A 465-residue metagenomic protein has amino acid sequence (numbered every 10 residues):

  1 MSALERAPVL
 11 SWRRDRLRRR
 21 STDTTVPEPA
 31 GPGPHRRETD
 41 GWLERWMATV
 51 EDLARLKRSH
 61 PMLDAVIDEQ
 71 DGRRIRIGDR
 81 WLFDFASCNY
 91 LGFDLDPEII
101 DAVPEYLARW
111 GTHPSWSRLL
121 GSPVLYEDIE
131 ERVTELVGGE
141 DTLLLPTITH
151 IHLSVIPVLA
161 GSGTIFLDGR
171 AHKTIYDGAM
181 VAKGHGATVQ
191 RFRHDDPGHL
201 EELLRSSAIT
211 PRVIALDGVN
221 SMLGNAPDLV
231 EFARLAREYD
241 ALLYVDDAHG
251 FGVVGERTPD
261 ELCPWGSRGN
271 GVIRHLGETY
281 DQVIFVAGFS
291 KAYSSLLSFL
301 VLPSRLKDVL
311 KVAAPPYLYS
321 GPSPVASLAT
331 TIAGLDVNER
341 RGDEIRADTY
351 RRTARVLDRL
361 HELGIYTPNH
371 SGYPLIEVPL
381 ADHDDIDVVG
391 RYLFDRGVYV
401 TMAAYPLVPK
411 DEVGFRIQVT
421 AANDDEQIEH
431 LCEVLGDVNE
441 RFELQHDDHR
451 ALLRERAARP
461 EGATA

Functional and structural regions predicted by a protein language model:
S2-A7, W12, P97, D101-E105 (+5 more regions): PLP-dependent enzyme catalytic core of the Aspartate aminotransferase-like
S2-G33, T39-W110, A241: N-terminal "arm"/small-domain region of PLP-dependent enzymes with the aminotransferase-like
L63, D343-L357, H361-R396, L407 (+3 more regions): Conserved PLP-binding catalytic core of the aspartate aminotransferase-like
D101-T147: Conserved N-terminal alpha-helix of the aminotransferase class I/II PLP-enzyme fold
V155-K173: Conserved PLP-anchoring active-site segment centered on the Schiff-base-forming lysine
Q190-V245: Active-site phosphate-binding strand-loop segment of PLP-dependent enzymes
E201-E202, L223-D240, H249-I284: Active-site pre-lysine segment of PLP-dependent enzymes
E278-Q282, V286-R340: Conserved core segment of the aminotransferase class I/II
